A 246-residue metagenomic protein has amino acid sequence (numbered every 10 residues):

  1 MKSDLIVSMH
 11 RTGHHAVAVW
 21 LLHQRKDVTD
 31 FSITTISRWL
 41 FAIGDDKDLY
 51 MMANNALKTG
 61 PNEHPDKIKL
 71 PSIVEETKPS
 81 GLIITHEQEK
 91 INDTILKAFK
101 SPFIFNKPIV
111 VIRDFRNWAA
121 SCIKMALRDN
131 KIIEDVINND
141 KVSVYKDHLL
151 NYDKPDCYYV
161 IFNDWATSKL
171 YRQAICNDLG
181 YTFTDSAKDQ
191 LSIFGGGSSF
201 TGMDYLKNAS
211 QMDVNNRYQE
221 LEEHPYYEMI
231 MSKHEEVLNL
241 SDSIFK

Functional and structural regions predicted by a protein language model:
M1-T77: PAPS-dependent sulfotransferase catalytic core
A18-V19, K90, L238: Alpha-helical and His/Cys-centered functional microenvironments
L40-D48, S168-Q173, G195-S198: Short, solvent-exposed polar/charged micro-motifs at secondary-structure junctions
L49, L70, V142, R172 (+3 more regions): Short amphipathic alpha-helical segments that mediate assembly, nucleic-acid/protein binding, or membrane association
S80-G81, T85-S186, S198-Q211: PAPS-dependent sulfotransferase catalytic domain
Y181-K246: PAPS-dependent sulfotransferases, especially Golgi type II membrane carbohydrate sulfotransferases
